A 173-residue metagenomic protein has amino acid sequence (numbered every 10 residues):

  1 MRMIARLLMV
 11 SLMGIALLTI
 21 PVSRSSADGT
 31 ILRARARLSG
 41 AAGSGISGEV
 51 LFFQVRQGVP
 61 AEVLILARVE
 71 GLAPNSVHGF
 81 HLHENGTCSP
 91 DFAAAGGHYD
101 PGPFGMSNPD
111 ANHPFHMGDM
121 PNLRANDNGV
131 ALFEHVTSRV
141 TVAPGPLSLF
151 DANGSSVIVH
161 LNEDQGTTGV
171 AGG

Functional and structural regions predicted by a protein language model:
M1-R6: Positively charged n-region of N-terminal signal peptides that target proteins for export
L8-T19: Bacterial N-terminal signal peptides
I20-G173: N-terminal leader/targeting pre-sequences
